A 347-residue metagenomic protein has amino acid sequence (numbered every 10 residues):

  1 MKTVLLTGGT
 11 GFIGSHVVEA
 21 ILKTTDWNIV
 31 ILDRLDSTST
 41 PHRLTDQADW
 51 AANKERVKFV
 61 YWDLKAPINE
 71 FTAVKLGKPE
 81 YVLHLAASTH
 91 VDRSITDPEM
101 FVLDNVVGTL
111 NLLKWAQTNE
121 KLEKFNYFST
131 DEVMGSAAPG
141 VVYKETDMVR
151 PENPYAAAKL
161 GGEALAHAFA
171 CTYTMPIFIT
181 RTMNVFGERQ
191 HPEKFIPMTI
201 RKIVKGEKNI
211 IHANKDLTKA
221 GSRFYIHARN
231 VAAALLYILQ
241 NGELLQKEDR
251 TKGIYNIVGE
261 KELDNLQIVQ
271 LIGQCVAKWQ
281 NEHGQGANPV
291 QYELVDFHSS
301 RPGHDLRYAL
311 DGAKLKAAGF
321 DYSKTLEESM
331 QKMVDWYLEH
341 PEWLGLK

Functional and structural regions predicted by a protein language model:
M1-V185, K332, E339-H340: N-terminal Rossmann-like NAD(P)+-binding domain of SDR-like oxidoreductases, especially those catalyzing
I21, F169, F195-I203, A234-I238: A short, amphipathic alpha-helix embedded in the catalytic core of nucleotide-handling enzymes
L35, N184-G187, G259, R301: Short histidine/acidic/glycine/proline-rich micro-motifs that form metal- and phosphate-coordinating active-site loops
K58, W62-D63, I203-K347: C-terminal substrate-binding subdomain of Rossmann-fold SDR/epimerase-dehydratase oxidoreductases
S136-A138, E188-Q190, K194, K314: Short beta-loop-alpha junction of Rossmann-like oxidoreductase domains
V141, P192-I200, I272: A glycine/serine/threonine-rich, flexible loop-to-helix segment that serves as the NAD(P) cofactor-binding "lid"
P151-A158, E188, P192, I196 (+1 more regions): The catalytic Tyr-centered alpha-helix of NAD(P)H-dependent dehydrogenases
G161, L165, F169, T199 (+2 more regions): Hydrophobic alpha-helix immediately C-terminal to the catalytic Tyr-X-X-X-Lys motif of short-chain
